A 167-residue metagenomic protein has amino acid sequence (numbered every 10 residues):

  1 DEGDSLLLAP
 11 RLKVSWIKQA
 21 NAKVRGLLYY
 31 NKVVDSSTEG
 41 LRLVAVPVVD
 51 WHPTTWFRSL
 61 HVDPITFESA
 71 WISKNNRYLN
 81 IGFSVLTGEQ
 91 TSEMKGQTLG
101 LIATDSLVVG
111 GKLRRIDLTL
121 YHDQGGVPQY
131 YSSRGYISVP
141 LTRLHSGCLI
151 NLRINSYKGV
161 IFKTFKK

Functional and structural regions predicted by a protein language model:
D1-A9: OB-fold (S1/OB) nucleic-acid-binding surfaces
K13-L28: Short nucleic-acid-contacting surface segments enriched for D/E, G, S/T with interspersed K/R
Q19-K23, Y121-L149: Short, solvent-exposed, Trp/other aromatic-anchored flexible loops in extracytoplasmic proteins
N31-R58: OB-fold/S1-family single-stranded nucleic acid-binding modules
V34-D35, V139-G159: Short, exposed beta-strand-loop hairpins at the edges of beta-sheets in extracellular/periplasmic proteins
S69-Y121: Short helix-loop boundary/capping segments
G159-K167: Edge beta-strands of extracellular beta-sandwich domains
